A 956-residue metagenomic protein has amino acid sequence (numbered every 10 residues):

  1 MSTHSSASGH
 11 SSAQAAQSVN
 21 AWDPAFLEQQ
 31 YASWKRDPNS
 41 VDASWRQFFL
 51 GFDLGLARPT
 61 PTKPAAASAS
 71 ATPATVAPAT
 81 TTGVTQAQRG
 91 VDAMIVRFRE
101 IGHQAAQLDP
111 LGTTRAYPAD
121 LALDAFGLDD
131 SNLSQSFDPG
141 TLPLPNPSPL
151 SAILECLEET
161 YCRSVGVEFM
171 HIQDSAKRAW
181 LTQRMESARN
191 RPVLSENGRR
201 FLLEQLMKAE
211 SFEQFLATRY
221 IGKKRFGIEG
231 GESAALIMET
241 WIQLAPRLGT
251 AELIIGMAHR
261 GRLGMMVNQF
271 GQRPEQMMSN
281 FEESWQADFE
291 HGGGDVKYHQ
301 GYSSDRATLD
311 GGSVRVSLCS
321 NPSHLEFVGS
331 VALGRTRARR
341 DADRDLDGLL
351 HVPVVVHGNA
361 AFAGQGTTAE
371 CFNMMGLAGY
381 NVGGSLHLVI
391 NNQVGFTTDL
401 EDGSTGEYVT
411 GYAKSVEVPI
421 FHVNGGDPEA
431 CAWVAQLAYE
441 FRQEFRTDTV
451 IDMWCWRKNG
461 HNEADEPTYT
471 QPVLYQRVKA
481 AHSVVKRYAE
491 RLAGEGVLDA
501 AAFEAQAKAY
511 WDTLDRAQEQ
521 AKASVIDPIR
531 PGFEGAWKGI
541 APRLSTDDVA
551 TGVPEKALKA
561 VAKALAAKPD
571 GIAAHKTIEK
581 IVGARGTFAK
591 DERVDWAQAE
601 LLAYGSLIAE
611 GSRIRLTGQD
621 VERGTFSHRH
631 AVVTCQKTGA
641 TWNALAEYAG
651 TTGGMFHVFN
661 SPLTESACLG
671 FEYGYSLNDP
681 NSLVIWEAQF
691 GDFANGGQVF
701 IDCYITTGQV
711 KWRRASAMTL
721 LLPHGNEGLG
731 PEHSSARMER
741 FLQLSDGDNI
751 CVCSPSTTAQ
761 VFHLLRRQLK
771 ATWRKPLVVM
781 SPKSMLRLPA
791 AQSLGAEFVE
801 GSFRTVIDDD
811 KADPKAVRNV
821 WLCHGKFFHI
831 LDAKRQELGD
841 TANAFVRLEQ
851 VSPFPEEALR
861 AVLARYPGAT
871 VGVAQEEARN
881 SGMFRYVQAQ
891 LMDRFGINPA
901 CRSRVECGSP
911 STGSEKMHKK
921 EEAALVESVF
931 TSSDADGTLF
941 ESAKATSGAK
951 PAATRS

Functional and structural regions predicted by a protein language model:
H4-H10, F52-S233, T250: Extended, charge-enriched "interface" segments that sit outside catalytic cores
A13-F52, L56: Subset of Sec-pathway N-terminal targeting signals
S18-A21, T82, R225-E232, R315-E326 (+15 more regions): Alpha-helix capping and helix-loop boundary segments enriched in small/acidic/polar residues
R89-V96, H103-N132, E210, R273 (+3 more regions): Flexible, glycine-rich loop/tail regions that form catalytic "lids" or insertion modules at the edges of active sites
N190-F212, E283-L333, R337-R344, A644 (+3 more regions): Active-site cores of enzymes that catalyze phosphoryl transfer or operate on phosphate-rich substrates
S211, F215-E275, V582-G586, D595-I608 (+1 more regions): Active-site pocket-lining segments that scaffold enzyme catalytic pockets across diverse folds
Q243, A251-E417, F421, F626-D679: Cofactor-binding active-site loop characterized by glycine-rich and histidine/acidic residues
G395-G406, K414-V450, W454-G460: Conserved phosphate-handling catalytic cores of large alpha/beta enzymes
